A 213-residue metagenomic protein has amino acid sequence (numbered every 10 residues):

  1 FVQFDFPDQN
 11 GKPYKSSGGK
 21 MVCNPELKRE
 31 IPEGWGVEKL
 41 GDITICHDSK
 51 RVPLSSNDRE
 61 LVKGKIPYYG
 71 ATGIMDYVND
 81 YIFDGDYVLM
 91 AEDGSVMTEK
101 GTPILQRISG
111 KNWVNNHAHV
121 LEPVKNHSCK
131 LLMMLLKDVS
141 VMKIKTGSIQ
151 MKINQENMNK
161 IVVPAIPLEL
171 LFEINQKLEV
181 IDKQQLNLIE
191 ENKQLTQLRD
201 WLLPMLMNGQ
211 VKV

Functional and structural regions predicted by a protein language model:
F1, W35-E38, K63-I66, G85 (+2 more regions): Sequence-level motif detector for i,i+2 pairs with an aromatic at +2
V2-F4, Q9: Extended, domain-scale alpha-helical bundle/helix-rich regions
G11-G19, L105-I108: Short, compositionally biased low-complexity segments
K15-P53, D58-G70, L168-V213: Non-catalytic DNA-recognition/assembly elements of restriction-modification systems
E30-E33, A118-N126, V141-K143, I153-Q184: Proline-centric
N57, V78-N79: A generic local secondary-structure boundary/capping motif
R59-E60, M75, T98, M151-N154 (+1 more regions): Juxtamembrane/interface motifs at transmembrane-helix termini
G70-I74, D80-N159: A short beta-sheet element
